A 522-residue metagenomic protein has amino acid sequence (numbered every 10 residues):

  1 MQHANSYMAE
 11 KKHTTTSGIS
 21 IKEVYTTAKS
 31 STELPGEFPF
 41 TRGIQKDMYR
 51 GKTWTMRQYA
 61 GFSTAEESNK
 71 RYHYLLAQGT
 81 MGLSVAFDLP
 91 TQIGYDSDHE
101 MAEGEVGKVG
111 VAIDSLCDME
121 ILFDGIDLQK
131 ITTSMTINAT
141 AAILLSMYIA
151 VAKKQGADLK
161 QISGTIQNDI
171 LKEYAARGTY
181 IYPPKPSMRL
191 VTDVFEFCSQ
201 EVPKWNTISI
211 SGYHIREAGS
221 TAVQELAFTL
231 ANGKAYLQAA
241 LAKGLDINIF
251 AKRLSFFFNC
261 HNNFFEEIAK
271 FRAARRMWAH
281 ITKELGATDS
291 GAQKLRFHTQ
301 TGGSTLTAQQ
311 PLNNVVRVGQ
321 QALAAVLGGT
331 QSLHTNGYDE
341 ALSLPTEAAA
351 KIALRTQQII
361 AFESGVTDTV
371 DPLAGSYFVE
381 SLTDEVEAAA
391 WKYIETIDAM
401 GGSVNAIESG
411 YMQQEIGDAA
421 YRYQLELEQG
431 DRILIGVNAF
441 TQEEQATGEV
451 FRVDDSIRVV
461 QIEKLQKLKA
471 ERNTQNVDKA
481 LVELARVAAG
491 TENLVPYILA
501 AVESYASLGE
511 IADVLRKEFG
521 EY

Functional and structural regions predicted by a protein language model:
Q2-C260, L285-H298, V326, S332-N336: Catalytic alpha/beta active-site cores
N5-S6, H13-S30, F38-T41, L89 (+3 more regions): Flexible, glycine-rich loop/tail regions that form catalytic "lids" or insertion modules at the edges of active sites
P35, S63-K70, Q78, I113-C117 (+17 more regions): Conserved active-site and cofactor/substrate-binding residues in soluble primary-metabolism enzymes
W54, R272, D455-R458: Short alpha-helical segments used as structural interaction elements across diverse proteins
T80-M81, D124-L128, A150-D158, T192-K204 (+15 more regions): Generic secondary-structure signature for well-ordered alpha-helical cores
V111, I137, C260-N263, D371 (+2 more regions): Glycine- and other small-residue-rich loops at beta-strand/loop junctions that grip anionic moieties
I131-I137, G219-T221, N263, S304-Q310 (+1 more regions): A short glycine/serine-rich beta->alpha loop
S211, A227-Y236, S255-G436: Active-site capping/gating regions of soluble enzymes
